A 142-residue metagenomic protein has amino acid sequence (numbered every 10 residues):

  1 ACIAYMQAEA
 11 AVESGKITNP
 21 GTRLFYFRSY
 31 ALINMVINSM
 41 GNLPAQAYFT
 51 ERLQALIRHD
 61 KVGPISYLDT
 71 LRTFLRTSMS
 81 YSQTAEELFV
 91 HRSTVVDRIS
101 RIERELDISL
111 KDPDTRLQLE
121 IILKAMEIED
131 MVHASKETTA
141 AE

Functional and structural regions predicted by a protein language model:
A1-E142: Cytosolic nucleotide-utilizing catalytic cores of signal-transduction proteins
